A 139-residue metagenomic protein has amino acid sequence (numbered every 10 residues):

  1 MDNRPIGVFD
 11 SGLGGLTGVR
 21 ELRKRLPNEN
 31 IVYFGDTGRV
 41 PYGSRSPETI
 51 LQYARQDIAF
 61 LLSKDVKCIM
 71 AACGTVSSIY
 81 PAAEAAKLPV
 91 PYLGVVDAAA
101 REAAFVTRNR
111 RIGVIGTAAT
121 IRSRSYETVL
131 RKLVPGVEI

Functional and structural regions predicted by a protein language model:
M1-I139: Non-catalytic structural scaffold of enzyme domains
